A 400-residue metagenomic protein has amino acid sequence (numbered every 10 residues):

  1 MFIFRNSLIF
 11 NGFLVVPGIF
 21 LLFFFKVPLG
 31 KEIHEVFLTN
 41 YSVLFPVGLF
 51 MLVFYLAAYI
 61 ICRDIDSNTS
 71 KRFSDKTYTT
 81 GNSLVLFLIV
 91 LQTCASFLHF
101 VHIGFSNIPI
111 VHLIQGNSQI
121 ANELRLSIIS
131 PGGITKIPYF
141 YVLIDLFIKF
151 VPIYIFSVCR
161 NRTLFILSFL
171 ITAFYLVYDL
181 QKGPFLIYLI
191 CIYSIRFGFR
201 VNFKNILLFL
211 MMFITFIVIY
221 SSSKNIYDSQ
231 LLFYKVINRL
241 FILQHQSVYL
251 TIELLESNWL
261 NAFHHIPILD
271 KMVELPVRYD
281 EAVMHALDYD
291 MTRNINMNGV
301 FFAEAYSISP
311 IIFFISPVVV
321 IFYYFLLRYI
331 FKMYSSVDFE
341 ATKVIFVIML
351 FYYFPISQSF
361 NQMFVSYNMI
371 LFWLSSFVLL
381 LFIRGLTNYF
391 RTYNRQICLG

Functional and structural regions predicted by a protein language model:
M1-S74, S168-A173, Y188-D228, M363-G400: N-terminal "leader" segments that precede or initiate the main folded domain
I3-V16, N161-L167, Y334-V347: Membrane-interfacial loop-to-transmembrane alpha-helix junctions, especially the N-terminal start
L49-F54, V85-F100, Y139-F150, I295 (+1 more regions): Hydrophobic alpha-helical transmembrane segments
D66-N202, F213-S229, F360, C398: Membrane-embedded catalytic interface detector for glycan/lipid assembly enzymes
G116-I134, I217-L327: Small-residue-enriched transmembrane helix-hairpin modules in multi-pass membrane proteins
R160-I166, N202-N205, I311-F314, E340-A341: Membrane-helix interface segments
L164-F174, I206-T215, V320-I321, T342-F351: Central hydrophobic cores of alpha-helical transmembrane segments in multi-pass integral membrane proteins
M297-G400: Hydrophobic alpha-helical segments
